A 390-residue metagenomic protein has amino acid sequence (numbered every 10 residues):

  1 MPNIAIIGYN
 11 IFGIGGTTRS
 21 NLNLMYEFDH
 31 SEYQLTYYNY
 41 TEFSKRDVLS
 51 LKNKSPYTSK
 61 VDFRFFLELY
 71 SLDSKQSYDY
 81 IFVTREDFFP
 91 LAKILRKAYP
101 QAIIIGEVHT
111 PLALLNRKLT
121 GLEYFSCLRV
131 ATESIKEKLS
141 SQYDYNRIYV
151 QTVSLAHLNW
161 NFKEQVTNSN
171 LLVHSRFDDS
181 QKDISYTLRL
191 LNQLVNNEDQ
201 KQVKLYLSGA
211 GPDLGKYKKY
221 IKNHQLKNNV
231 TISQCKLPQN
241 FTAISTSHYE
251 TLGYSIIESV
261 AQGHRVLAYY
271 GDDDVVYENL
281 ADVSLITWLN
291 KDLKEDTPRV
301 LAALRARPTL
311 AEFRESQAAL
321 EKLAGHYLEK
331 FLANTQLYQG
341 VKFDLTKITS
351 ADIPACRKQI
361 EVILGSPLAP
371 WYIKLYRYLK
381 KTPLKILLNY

Functional and structural regions predicted by a protein language model:
G16-N23, D178-V195, P212-G215: A conserved mid-protein helix/loop that constitutes part of the nucleotide-sugar donor-binding site
V83-F89, V108: Short His-centered aromatic/hydrophobic patch
P111-L112, S134-I135, V150-N161, P212: Short beta-strand->alpha-helix junction loop in the catalytic core of nucleotide-activated group-transfer enzymes
N116-R147, H157: A short, active-site helix/loop in glycosyltransferases that binds the activated sugar's phosphate group
R129, K163-K182, L188-L191: Conserved donor-binding/catalytic core segment of Leloir-type glycosyltransferases
G215-C235: Nucleotide-activated donor-binding/catalytic signature segment of Leloir-type glycosyltransferases, i.e., the conserved
H248: Aromatic "clamp/platform" in nucleotide-sugar-dependent glycosyltransferases that forms part of the donor/acceptor
N290-P298, A302-C356: A charged, aromatic-enriched C-terminal amphipathic alpha-helix characteristic of glycosyltransferases across folds
